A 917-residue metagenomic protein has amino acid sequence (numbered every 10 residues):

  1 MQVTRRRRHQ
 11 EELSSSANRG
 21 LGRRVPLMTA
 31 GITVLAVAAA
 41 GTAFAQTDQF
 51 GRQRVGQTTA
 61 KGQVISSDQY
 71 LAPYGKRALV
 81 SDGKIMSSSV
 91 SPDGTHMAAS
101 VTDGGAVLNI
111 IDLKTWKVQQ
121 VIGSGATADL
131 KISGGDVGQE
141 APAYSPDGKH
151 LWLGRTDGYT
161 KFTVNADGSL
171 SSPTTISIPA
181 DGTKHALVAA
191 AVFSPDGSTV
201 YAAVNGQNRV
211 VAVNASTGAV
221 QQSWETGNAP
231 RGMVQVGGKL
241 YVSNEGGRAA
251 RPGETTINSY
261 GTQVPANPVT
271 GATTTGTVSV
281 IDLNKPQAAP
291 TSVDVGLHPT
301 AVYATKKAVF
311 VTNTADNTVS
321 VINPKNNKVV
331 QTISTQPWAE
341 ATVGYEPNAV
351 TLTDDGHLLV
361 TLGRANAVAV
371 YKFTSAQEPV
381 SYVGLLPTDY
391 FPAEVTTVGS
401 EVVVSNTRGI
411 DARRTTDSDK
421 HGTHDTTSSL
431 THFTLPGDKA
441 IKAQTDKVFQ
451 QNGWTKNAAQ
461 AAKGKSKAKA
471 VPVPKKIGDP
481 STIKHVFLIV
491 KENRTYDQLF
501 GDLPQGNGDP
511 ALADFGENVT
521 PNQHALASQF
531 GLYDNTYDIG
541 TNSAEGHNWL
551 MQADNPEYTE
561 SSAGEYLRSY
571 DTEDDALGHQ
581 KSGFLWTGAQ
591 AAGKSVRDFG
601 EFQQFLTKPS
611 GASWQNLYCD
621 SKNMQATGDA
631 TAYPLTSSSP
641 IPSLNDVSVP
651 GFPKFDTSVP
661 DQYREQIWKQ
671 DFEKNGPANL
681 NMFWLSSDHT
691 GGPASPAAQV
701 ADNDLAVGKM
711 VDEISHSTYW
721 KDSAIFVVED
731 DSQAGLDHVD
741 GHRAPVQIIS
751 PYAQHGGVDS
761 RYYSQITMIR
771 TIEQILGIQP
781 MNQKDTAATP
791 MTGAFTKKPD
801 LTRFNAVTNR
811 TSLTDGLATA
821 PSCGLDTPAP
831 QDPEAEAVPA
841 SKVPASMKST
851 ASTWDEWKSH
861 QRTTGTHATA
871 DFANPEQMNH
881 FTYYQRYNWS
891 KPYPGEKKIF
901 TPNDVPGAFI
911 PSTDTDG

Functional and structural regions predicted by a protein language model:
M1-V25: Terminal targeting segments of Actinobacterial cell-envelope proteins
S14, L27, A40-T42, V200 (+1 more regions): Short, intrinsically disordered, low-complexity terminal segments
N18-A45: Secretory targeting and sorting signals
M28, A315, F373, Y382-T388 (+10 more regions): Composition- and surface-driven signal marking solvent-exposed, interaction-prone regions in large proteins
A39, A166, T217, N326 (+5 more regions): Short, structurally constrained coil/turn elements that cap an alpha-helix or connect an alpha-helix to the following
Q46-V471: Predominantly soluble domains enriched in secretory-pathway, periplasmic, or organellar proteins
T426, I441-G917: N-terminal pro-sequences and low-complexity stem/linker regions of secreted or lumenal proteins
